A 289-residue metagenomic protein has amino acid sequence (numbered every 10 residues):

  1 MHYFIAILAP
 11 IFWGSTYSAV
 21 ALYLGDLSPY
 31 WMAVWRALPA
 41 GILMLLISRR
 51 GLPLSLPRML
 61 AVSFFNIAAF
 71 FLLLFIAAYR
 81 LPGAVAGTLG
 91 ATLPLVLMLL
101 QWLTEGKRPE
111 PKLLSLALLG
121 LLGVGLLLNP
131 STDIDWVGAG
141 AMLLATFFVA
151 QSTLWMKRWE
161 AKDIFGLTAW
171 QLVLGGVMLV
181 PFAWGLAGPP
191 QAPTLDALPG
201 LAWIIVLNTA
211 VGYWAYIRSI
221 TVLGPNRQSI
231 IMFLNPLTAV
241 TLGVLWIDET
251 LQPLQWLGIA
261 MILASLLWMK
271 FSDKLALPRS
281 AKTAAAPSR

Functional and structural regions predicted by a protein language model:
F12, T16-Y17, L45-G90, L122 (+2 more regions): Specific transmembrane alpha-helical segments of multi-pass solute transporters/efflux pumps, especially DMT/EamA
F12-L22, D26, P39-S55, L119-D135 (+3 more regions): Membrane-interface helix-cap regions at the ends of transmembrane helices in multi-pass membrane proteins
L22-A69, T92, V96-L100, F148-S152 (+2 more regions): Transmembrane alpha-helices of multi-pass small-molecule transport proteins
Y23, M32, R36, A77 (+7 more regions): Hydrophobic/aromatic residues within transmembrane alpha-helices of multi-pass small-molecule transporters
A33-L38, N129, A197, F233-R289: C-terminal-most transmembrane helix of multi-pass membrane proteins
V34-W35, F71, A86-T92, L154-G176 (+1 more regions): Helix-helix packing/entry segments at the starts of transmembrane helices
A40-M44, L97-L99, L103, L127 (+4 more regions): Transmembrane alpha-helical segments that form core, pore/gating elements of small-molecule transporters/exporters
M44, T92, L100, P109-N129 (+6 more regions): Hydrophobic transmembrane alpha-helices of multi-pass small-molecule transport proteins
